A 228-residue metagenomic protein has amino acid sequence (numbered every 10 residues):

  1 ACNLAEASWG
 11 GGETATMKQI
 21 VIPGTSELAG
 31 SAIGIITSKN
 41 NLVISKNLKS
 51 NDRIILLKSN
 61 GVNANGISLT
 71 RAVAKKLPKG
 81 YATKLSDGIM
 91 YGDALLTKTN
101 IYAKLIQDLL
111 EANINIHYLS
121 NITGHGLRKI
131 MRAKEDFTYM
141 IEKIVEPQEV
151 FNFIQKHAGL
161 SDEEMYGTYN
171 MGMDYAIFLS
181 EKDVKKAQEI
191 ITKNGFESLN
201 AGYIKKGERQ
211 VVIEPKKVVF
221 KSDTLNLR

Functional and structural regions predicted by a protein language model:
A1-A5, I20-L28, D87-A94, N100-R228: Glycine-/charge-enriched secondary-structure boundary and capping motifs
A1-S68, Y203, E214-K216: Glycine-rich anion-binding loops of enzyme active sites
G34-T37, D52-I54, K58-A64, R71-A74 (+4 more regions): Glycine-rich beta-alpha junction loops
N40, I44, K79-Y81, I141: Phosphate-handling active-site elements
V62-Q107: Glycine-rich, acidic
